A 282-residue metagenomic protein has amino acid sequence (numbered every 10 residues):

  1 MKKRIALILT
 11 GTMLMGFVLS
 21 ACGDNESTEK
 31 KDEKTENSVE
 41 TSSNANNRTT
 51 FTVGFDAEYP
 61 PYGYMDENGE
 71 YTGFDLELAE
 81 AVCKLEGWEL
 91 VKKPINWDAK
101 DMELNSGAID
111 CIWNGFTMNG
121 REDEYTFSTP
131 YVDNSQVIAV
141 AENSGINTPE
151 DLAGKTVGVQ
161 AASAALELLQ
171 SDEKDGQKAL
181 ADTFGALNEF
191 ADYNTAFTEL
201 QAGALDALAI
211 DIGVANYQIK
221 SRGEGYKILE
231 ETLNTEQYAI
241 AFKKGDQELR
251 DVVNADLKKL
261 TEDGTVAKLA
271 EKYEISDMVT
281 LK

Functional and structural regions predicted by a protein language model:
V18-A21: C-terminal motif of bacterial Sec signal peptides marking the signal peptidase cleavage site
N25, L76-L85, I146, E150-D151 (+3 more regions): Extended ligand-binding regions for polar small-molecule ligands
K34-G115, E189, K272: Extracytoplasmic small-molecule ligand-binding "clamshell" domains of the periplasmic binding protein/Venus flytrap
A57, D133-V140, I212, N216 (+2 more regions): Periplasmic-binding protein-like
A79-W88, A165-E189, I219-G223: Ligand-binding cleft/hinge of the Venus flytrap
E80, K84, E89-D151, T232: Acidic, polar ligand-binding/catalytic clefts
G87-E89, N105-N114, K155-T156, D192 (+2 more regions): Alpha-to-beta junction loops
A99, G115-E124, L168-S171, E199-T235: A ligand-binding cleft/hinge motif common to bilobed small-molecule-binding domains
